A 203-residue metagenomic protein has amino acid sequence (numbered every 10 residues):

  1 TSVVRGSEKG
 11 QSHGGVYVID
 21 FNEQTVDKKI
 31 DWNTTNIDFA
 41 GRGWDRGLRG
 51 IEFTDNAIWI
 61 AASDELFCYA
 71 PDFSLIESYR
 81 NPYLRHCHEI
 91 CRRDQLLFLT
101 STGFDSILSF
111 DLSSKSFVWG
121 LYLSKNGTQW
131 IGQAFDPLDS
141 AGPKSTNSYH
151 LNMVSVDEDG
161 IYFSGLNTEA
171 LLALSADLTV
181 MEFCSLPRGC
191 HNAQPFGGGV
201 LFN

Functional and structural regions predicted by a protein language model:
T1-Q11, W59-S63, L99-F104, F163-N167 (+1 more regions): Conserved beta-strand positions in repeat-built beta-propeller and related beta-rich domains
S12, R46-G47, H86, G103 (+3 more regions): Beta-rich catalytic cores
S12-N22: Beta-propeller blade signature
F21-E23, A70-S74, D111-K115, L174-T179: Short loop/turn segments that connect beta-strands within beta-propeller blades
V26-W44, R80-Y83, F117-Y149: Surface-exposed loop and turn segments in beta-propeller and other repeat-based domains that flank or scaffold
D27-C91: Blade-loop segments of beta-propeller domains
E52, C91, S155, Q194-P195: Conserved beta-strand position repeated across blades of beta-propeller domains
D55-N56, D94-L96, E158-G160, G197-G199: Short coil/turn segments that connect the beta-strands within blades of beta-propeller domains
